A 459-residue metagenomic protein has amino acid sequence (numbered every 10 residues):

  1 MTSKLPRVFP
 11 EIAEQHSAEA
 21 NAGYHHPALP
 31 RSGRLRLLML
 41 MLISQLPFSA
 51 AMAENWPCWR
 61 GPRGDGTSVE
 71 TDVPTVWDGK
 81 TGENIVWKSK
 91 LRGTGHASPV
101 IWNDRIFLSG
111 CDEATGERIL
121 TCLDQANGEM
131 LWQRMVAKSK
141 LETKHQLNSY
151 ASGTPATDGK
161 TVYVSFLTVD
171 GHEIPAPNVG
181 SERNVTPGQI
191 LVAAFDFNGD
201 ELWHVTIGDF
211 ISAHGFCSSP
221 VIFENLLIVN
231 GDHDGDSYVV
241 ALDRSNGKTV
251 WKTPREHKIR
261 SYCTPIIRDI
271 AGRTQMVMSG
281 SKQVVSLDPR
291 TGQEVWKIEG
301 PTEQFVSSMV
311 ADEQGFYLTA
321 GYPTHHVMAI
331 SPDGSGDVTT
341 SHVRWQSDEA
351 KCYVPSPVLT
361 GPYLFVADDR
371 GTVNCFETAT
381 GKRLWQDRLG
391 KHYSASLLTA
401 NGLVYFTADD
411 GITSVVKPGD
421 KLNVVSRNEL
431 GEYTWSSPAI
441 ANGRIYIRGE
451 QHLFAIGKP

Functional and structural regions predicted by a protein language model:
M1-R34: N-terminal secretory signal peptides that target proteins for export/translocation
T2, F9, S17-A18, M41 (+4 more regions): Short linear sequence motifs
R34-L35, P155: Structural motif marking the loop-to-transmembrane transition
R36-P47: Bacterial N-terminal signal peptides
A51-P459: Noncatalytic, solvent-exposed loop/strand surfaces of beta-propeller-type extracellular/periplasmic domains
